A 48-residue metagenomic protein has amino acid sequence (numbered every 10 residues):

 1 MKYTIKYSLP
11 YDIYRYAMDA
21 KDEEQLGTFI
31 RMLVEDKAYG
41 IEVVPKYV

Functional and structural regions predicted by a protein language model:
M1-Y14: Short aromatic-glycine-(Arg/Gly/Cys) micro-motifs in beta-strand/loop hairpins
K6-S8, K21, V44-K46: A structural detector for beta-sheet-dominated domains
D12-E24: A short, exposed loop/beta-hairpin motif centered on an aromatic-Gly-Thr core
R15, I30-V48: Short, mixed-charge low-complexity intrinsically disordered segments
L26-T28: Short amphipathic alpha-helices within nucleic acid-binding modules
